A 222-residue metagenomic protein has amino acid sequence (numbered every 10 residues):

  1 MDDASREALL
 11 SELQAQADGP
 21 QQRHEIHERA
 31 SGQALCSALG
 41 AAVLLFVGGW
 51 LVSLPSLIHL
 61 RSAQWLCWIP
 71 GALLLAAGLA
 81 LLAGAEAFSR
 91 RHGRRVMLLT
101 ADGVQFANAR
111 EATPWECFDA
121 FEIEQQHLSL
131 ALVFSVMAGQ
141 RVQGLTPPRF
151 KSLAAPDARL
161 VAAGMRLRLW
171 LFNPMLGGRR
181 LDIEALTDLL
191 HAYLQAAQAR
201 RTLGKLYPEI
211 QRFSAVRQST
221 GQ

Functional and structural regions predicted by a protein language model:
M1-D18, G139, G144-Q222: Terminal and domain-flanking low-complexity segments
D18-Q22, T100: Ser/Thr- and Asn-enriched, surface-exposed coil loops between beta-strands
Q22-E28, Q105, L132-F134, L169: Generic recognition of long tandem-repeat/solenoid scaffolds
E25-R94: Alpha-helical transmembrane spans
A80-E122: Conserved beta-hairpin
R91-V96, E116-L130, Y207-Q222: Juxtamembrane/interfacial segments around transmembrane helices
M97, L132, M165: A broad, low-specificity signal marking well-ordered, structured residues that form hydrophobic/aromatic
F106-G144: Acidic, Ser/Thr-rich low-complexity segments on the non-lumenal side of membrane proteins
